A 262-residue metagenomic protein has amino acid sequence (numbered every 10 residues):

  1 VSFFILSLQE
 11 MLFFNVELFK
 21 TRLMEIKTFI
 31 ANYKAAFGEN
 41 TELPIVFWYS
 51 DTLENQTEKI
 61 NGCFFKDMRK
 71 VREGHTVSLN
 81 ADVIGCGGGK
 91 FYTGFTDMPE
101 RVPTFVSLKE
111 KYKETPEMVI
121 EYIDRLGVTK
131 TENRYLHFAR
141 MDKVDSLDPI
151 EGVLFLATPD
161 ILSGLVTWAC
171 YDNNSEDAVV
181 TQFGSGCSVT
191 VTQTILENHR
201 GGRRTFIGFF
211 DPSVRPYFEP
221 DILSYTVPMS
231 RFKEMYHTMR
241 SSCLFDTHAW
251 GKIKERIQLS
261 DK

Functional and structural regions predicted by a protein language model:
F3-F4, F13, F19: Aromatic (phenylalanine/tyrosine) cluster motif
R22-K262: Acidic, serine/proline-rich low-complexity intrinsically disordered regions
